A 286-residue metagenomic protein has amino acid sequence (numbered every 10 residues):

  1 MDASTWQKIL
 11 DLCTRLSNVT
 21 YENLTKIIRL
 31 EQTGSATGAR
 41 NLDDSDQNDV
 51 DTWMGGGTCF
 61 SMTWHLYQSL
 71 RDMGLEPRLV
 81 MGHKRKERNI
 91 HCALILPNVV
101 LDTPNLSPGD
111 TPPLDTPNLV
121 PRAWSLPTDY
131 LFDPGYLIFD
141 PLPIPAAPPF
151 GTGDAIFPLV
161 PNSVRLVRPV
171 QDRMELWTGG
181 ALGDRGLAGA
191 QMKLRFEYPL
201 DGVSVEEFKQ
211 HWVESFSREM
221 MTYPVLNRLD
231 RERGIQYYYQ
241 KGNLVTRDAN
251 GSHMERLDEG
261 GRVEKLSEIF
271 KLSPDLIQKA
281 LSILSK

Functional and structural regions predicted by a protein language model:
M1-M54: Secondary-structure boundary elements
D2-I9, V205, E259, V263: Alpha-helix initiation and N-capping motif
R15-N23, E219, R233, S273-I277: Short secondary-structure junctions and interdomain/linker hinges
T20, R85-N250: His-Asp-centered catalytic microenvironments across diverse enzyme cores, prominently the transglutaminase-like
L30-T33, S61-T63, Q68, K86-N89: Short active-site-adjacent helix-start/loop capping segments
D51-M81, L94, L226: Cysteine-centered nucleophilic/redox motifs
E76, V120, L272-S273: Short coil/loop linkers at secondary-structure junctions
P224-V225, L229-K286: Extended, charged low-complexity segments that frequently continue into or abut oligomerization scaffolds
